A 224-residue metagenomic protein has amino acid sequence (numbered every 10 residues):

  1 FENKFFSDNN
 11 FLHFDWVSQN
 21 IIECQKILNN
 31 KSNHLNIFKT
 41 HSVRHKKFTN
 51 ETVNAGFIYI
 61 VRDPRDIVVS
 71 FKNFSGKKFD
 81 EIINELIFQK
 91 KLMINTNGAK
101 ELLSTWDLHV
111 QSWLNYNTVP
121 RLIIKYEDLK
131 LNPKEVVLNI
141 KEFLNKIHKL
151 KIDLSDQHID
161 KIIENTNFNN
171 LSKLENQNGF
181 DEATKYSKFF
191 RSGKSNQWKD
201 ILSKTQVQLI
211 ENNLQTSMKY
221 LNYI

Functional and structural regions predicted by a protein language model:
F1, I123-L150, I162, N170: PAPS/PAP-binding and catalytic site of the sulfotransferase fold
F1-I124, T184, F189-I224: PAPS-dependent sulfotransferase catalytic domain
V43, D63, E127-L129, N165-F168: Short, solvent-exposed coil/turn elements at secondary-structure transition points
R65-V68, K134-K141, D156-D160, V207 (+1 more regions): An amphipathic alpha-helix signature
Y116, S155, N167-N170: Polar helix-capping/helix-linker motif
K149-Q157: Acidic/polar loop patches that form or flank catalytic/metal-binding clefts of enzymes that bind anionic ligands
Q157-E164, I224: Short linear loop/turn motifs
K161-Y186: Short acidic/His-enriched helical or mixed secondary-structure segments at domain edges of catalytic enzymes and some
